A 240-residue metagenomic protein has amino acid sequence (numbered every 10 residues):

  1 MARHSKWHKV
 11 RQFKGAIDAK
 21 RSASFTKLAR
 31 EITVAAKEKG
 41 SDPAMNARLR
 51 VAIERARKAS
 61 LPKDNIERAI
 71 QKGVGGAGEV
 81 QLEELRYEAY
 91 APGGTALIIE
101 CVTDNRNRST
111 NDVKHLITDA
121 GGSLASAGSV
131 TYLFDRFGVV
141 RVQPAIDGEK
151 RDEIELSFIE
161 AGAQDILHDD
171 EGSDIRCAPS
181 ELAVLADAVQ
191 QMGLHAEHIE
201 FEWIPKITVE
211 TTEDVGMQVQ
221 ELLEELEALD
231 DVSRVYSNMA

Functional and structural regions predicted by a protein language model:
M1-L116, G121-A125, V130-V139, E210 (+1 more regions): N-terminal cationic and glycine-rich segments that engage phosphates or anionic surfaces
V139-A240: Positively charged, low-complexity, intrinsically disordered RNA-binding extensions
